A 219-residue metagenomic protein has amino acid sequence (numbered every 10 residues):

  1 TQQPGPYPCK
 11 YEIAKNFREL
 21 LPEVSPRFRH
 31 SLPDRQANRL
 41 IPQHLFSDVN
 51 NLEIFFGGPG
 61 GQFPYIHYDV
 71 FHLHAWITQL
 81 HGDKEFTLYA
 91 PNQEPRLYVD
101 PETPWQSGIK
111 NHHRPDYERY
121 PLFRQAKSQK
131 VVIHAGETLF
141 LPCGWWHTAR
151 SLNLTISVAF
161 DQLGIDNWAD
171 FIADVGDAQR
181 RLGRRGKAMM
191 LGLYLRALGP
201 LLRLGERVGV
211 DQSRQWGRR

Functional and structural regions predicted by a protein language model:
T1-T138, T148-R219: N-terminal accessory scaffold of Fe(II)-dependent oxygenases
